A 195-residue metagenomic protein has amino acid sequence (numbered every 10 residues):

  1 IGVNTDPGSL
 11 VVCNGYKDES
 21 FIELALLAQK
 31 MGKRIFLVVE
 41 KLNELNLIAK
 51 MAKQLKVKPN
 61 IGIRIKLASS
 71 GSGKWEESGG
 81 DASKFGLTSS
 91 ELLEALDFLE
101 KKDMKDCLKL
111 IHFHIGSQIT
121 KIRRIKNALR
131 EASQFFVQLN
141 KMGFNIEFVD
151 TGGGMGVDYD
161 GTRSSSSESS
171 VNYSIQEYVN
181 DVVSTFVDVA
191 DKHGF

Functional and structural regions predicted by a protein language model:
I1-F148, V157: Active-site-proximal beta-alpha core segment in soluble small-molecule metabolic enzymes
N127-F195: Acidic, glycine-rich loop-and-beta core segments that form the ion-binding/anion-interacting portion of active sites
